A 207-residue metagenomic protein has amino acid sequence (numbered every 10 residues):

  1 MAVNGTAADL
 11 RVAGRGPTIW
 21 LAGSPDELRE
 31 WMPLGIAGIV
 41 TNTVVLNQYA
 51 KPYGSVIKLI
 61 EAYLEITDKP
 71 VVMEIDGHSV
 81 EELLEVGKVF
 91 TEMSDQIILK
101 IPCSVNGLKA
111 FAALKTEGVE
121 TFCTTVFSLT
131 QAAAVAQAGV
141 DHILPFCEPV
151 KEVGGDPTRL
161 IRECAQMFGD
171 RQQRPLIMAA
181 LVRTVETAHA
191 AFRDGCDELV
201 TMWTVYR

Functional and structural regions predicted by a protein language model:
A2-L10: Short, charged N-terminal beta->alpha structural module
A2-V3, R15, A22-E117, C147: Active-site beta->alpha loop and helix N-cap motifs at the rims of alpha/beta catalytic domains
A13, L64-E65, K115, A136 (+2 more regions): Anion (oxyanion) recognition and catalysis
W20-P25, G77-E81, I101-V105, C123-T130 (+1 more regions): Glycine-rich beta-to-alpha transition loops that act as phosphate-gripper elements at the mouths of alpha/beta enzyme
S24, F168-R207: C-terminal alpha-helical cap/extension of soluble enzyme domains
D26-L34, E82-V86, A110, S128-A138 (+1 more regions): Catalytic cores of alpha/beta
G38-I39, T43-Q48, T125, H142-V153 (+1 more regions): Glycine-rich phosphate-binding active-site loops on the catalytic face of alpha/beta enzymes
V126-L160, C164: Histidine/lysine/aspartate-rich catalytic loop segments that bind and position anionic ligands
